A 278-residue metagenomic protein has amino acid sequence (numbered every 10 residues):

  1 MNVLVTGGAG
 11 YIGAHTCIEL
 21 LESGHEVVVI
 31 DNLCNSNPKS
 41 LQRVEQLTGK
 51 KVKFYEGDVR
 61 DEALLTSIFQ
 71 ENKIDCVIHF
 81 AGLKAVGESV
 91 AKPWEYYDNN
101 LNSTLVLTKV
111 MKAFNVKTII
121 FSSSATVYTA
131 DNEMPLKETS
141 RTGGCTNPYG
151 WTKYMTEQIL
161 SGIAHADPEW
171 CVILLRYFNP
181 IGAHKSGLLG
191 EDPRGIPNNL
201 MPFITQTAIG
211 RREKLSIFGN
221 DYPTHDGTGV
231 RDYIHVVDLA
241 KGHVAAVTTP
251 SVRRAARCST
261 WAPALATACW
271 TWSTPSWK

Functional and structural regions predicted by a protein language model:
M1-A183: N-terminal Rossmann-like NAD(P)+-binding domain of SDR-like oxidoreductases, especially those catalyzing
S36, R60, A91, N99-N102 (+4 more regions): Residue-level signal for the nucleotide or nucleotide-sugar donor/cofactor binding architecture
L65, K84, L188-D192, G227 (+3 more regions): Conserved short-loop catalytic and cofactor-binding motifs
Y97, T146-Y154, G190, R194-N198 (+2 more regions): Short-chain dehydrogenase/reductase
L175, S186, S216-I217: Oxidoreductase cofactor-interface core, primarily capturing Rossmann-like NAD(P)-dependent enzymes
G182-H184, D221-Y222: Short, basic/glycine-rich phosphate-binding loops at helix/coil junctions that contact nucleotide phosphates
H184-P197, I204-T207, E213: Hydrophobic, Gly/Ser/Ala-rich alpha-helical and linker tracts in large acyl-processing enzymes of secondary/lipid
L200-K278: C-terminal substrate-binding subdomain of Rossmann-fold SDR/epimerase-dehydratase oxidoreductases
